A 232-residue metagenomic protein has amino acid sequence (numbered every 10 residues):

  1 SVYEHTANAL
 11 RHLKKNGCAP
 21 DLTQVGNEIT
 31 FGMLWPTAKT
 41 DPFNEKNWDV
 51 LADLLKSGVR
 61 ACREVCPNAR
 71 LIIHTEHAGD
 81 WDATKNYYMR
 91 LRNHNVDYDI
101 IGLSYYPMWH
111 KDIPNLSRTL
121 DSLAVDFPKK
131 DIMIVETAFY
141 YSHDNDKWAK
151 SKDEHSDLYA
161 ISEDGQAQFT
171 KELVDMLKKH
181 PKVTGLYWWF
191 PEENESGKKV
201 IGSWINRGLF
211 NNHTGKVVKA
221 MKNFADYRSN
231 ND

Functional and structural regions predicted by a protein language model:
S1-A7, E45-K56, W81, H110-S117 (+3 more regions): Non-membrane alpha-helical structural segments and their capping/turn regions in soluble enzymes
S1-V25, V50-A61, Y87-H94, A167-H180: An active-site-proximal structural segment forming one wall of the substrate-binding cleft that immediately precedes
E4-N8, T40-I100, R118-K130: Active-site neighborhood of glycoside hydrolase catalytic domains
T6-E45, I72-H74, V183-F190: Active-site groove signature of glycoside hydrolases
K15, K39-E45, R118, S122-K129 (+1 more regions): Aromatic-rich peripheral "rim/lid" segments of glycoside hydrolase catalytic domains that contact and position glycan
A19-D21, N27, I73-T75, T84-P114 (+2 more regions): Aromatic- and acid-rich polysaccharide-binding/catalytic face of secreted or lumenal carbohydrate-active enzymes
I29-M33, G79, P107-W109, Y141 (+1 more regions): Feature marks short, surface-exposed loop/turn motifs that line or immediately flank catalytic pockets and channel
